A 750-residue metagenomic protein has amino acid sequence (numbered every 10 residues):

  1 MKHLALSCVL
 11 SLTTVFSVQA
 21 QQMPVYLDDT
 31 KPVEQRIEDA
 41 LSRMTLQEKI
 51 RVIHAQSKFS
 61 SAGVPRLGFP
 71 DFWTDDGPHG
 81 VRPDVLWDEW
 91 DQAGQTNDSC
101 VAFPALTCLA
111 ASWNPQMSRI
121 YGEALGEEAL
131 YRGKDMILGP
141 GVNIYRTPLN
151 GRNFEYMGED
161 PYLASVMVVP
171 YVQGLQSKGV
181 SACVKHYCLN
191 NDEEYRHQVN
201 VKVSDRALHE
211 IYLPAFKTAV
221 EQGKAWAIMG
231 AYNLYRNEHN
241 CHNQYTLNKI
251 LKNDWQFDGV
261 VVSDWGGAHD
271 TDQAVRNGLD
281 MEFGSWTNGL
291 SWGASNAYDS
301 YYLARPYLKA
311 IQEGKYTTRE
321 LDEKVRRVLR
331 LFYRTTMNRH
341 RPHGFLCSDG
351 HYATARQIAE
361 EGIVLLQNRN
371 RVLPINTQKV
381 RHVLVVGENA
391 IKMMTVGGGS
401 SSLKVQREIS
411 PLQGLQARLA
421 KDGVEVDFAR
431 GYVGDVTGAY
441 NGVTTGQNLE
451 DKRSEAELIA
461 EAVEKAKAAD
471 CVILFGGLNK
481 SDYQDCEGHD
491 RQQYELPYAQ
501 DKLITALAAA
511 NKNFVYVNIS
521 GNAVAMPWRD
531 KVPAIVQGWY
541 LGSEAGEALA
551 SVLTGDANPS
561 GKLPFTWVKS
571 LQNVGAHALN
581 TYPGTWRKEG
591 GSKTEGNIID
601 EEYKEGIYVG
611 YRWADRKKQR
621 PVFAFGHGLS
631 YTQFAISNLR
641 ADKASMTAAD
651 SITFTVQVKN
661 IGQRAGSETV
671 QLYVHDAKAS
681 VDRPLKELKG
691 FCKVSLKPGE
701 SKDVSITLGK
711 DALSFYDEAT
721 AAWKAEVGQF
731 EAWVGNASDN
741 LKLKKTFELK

Functional and structural regions predicted by a protein language model:
M1-M23: Bacterial Sec-dependent N-terminal signal peptides
C8-L10, T14-F16, Q416, E700 (+1 more regions): Generic low-complexity, intrinsically disordered sequence content enriched in small uncharged/hydrophobic residues
A20-F715, A722-D739, K750: Glycoside hydrolase catalytic-domain context in secreted enzymes
L741-K745: Extracellular and select intracellular beta-sandwich modules with Ser/Thr-enriched, small-residue motifs on
